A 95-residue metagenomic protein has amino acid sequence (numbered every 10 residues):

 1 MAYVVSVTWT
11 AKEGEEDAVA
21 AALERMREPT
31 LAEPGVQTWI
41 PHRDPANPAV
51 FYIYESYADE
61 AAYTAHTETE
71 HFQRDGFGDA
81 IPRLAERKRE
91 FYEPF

Functional and structural regions predicted by a protein language model:
M1-Y3, A18, P34-V36, Y52: Short, flexible segments with low predicted structural confidence
Y3-T10, I40-T67: Short, well-ordered beta-strand segments in beta-rich or mixed alpha/beta enzyme and ligand-binding folds
V4-V7, V19, T30, A80: Hydrophobic aliphatic residue packing
T10-A18: Short, surface-exposed ligand-recognition loops at beta-strand->loop->(often short) alpha-helix junctions that present
G14-E15, P45, F72: Alpha-helical structural elements of signaling/regulatory helical domains
R25-Q37, S56-E90: An amphipathic, aromatic/His-enriched active-site/gating alpha helix that lines ligand/cofactor pockets
F91-F95: Short hydrophobic/aromatic patches at helix-to-coil boundaries
